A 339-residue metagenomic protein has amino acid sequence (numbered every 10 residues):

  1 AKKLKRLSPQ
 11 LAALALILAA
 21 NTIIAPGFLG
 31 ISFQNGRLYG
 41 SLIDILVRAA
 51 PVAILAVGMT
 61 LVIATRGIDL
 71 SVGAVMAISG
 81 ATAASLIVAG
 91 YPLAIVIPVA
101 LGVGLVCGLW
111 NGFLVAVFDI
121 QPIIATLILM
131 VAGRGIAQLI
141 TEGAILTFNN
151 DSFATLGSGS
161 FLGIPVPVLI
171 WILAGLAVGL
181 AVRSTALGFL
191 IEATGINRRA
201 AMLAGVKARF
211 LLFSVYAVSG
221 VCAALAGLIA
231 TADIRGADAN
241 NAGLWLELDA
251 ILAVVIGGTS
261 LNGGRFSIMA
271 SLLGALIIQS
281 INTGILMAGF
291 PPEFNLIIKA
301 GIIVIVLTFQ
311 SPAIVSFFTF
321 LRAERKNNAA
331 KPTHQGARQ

Functional and structural regions predicted by a protein language model:
A1-G27, L176, I196, L203-F210 (+2 more regions): Cytosolic-side transmembrane-helix boundaries in multi-pass membrane proteins
Q10-I23, M59, M130-R134, I170-L180 (+4 more regions): Hydrophobic core segments of alpha-helical transmembrane domains in multi-pass membrane transport and ion-translocation
I17-T22, R37-A89, F113-I120, I251-I268 (+1 more regions): Single transmembrane alpha-helix segments in multi-pass membrane proteins
G27-D44, A137-I140, S160, V182-R183 (+2 more regions): Inter-helical junctions in multi-pass inner-membrane proteins, predominant in energy-converting antiporter-like
Y91-M130, G274: Alpha-helical transmembrane segments within multi-pass membrane transporters and channels
P92, V96-P98, V106-N111, G163-D238: Helix-loop-helix "hairpin" substructures at the membrane interface of multi-pass membrane proteins
F118, P122-T185, L211-S214, D233-A242 (+2 more regions): Transmembrane helix-bundle core of multi-pass membrane transporters and related energy-transducing complexes
A223, I234, D238-A300: Transmembrane alpha-helical segments in multi-pass inner-membrane proteins
